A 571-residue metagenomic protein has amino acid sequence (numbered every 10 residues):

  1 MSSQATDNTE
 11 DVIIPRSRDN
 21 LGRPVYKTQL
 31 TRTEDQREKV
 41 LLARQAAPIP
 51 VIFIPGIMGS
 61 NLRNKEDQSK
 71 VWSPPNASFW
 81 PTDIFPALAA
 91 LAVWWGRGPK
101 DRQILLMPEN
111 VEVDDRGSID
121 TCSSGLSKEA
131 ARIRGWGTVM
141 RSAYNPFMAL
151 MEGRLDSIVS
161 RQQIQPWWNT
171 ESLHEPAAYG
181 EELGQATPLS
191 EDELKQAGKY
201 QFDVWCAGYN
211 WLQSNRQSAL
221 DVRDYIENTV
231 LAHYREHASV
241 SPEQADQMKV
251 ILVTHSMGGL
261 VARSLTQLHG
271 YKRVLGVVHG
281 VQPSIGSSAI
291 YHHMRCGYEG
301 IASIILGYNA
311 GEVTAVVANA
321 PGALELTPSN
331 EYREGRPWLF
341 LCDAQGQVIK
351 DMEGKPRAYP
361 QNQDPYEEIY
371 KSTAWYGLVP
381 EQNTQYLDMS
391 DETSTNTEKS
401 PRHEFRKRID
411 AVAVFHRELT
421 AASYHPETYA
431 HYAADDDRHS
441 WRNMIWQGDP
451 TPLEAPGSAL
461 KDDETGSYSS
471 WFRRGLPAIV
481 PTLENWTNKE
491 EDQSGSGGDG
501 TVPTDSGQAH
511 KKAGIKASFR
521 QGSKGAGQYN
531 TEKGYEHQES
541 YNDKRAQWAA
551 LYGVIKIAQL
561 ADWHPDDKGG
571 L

Functional and structural regions predicted by a protein language model:
M1-V253, M257-T314, E334-C342, Q347-M352 (+5 more regions): N-terminal non-catalytic accessory region
K70-P74, W80-P81, R132-G137, W211 (+2 more regions): Tryptophan-centered motif/residue detector
I84, A89, A320-P328, E464-S469 (+1 more regions): Glycine-rich (often Gly-Gly/Gly-Pro-rich) flexible segments and glycine-rich loop motifs, frequently accented by
P166-K195, V348-Q382, L387-S390, P456-T487: Charged, glycine/proline-rich intrinsically disordered loops and linkers
H292-D435: Secreted, luminal/periplasmic, and some membrane-associated catalytic domains that remodel anionic oxygen-ester
P380-L571: C-terminal subdomain of alpha/beta-hydrolase-fold enzymes, centered on the catalytic histidine and its supporting
